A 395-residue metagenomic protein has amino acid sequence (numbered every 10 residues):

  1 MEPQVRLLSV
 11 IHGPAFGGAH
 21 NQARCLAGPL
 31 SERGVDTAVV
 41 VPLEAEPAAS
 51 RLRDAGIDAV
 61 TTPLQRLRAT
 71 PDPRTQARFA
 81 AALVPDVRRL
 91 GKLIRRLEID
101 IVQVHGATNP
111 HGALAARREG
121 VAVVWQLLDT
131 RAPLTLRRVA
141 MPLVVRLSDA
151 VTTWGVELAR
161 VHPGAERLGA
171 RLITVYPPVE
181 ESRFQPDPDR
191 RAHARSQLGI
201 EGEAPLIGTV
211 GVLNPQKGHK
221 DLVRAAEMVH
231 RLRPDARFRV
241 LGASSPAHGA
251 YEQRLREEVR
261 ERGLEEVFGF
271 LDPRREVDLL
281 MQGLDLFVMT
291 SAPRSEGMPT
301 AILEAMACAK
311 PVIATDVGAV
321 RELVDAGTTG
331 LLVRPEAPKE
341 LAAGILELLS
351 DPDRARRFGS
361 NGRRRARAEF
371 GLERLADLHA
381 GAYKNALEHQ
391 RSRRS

Functional and structural regions predicted by a protein language model:
H20-G28, P205, V212-R231, Q253 (+2 more regions): A conserved mid-protein helix/loop that constitutes part of the nucleotide-sugar donor-binding site
E98-I99, Q282-E296, K310: Acidic donor-binding loop of glycosyltransferase active sites
S148-T174, V179-F184: A short, active-site helix/loop in glycosyltransferases that binds the activated sugar's phosphate group
Q185-I200, R254-E257, L378: A short helix/loop element that forms part of the nucleotide-sugar donor recognition site in Leloir-type
S196, E340, E347, R354-E369 (+1 more regions): A short, well-ordered alpha-helix in the C-terminal region of glycosyltransferases
E252-P273: Nucleotide-activated donor-binding/catalytic signature segment of Leloir-type glycosyltransferases, i.e., the conserved
P311-A314, V324: Short hydrophobic beta-strand element within catalytic cores of glycosyltransferases and related nucleotide-activated
A326-G327, L331-P338, E347-D353: Conserved acidic donor-binding segment of nucleotide-sugar-dependent glycosyltransferases
